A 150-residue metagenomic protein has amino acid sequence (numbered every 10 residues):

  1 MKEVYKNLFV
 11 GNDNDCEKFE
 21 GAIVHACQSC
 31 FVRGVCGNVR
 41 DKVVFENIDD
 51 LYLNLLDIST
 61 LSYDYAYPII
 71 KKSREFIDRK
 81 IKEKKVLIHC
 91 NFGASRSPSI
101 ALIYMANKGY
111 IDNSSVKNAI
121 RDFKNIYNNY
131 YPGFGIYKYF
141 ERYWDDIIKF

Functional and structural regions predicted by a protein language model:
M1-V4, I148-F150: Short, Lys/Arg-enriched, disordered terminal segments
K2-K85, A106-Y139: Cysteine-based protein phosphatase catalytic domain of the PTP/DSP
K84-L102: A phosphate-binding catalytic loop at a beta-strand-loop-alpha-helix junction that coordinates phosphoryl groups
M105, S115, W144-I148: Short alpha-helical interface elements
F134-F150: Surface cap/lid and interfacial helix-loop subdomains adjacent to catalytic sites that gate substrate access
